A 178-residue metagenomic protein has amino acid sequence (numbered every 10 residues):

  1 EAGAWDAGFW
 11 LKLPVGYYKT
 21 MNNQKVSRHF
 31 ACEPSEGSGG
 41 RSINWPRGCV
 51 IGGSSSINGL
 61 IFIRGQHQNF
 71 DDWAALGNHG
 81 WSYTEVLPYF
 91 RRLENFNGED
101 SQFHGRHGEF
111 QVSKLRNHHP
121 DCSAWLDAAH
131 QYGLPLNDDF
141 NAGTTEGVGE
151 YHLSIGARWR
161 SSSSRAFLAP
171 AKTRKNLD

Functional and structural regions predicted by a protein language model:
E1-D178: N-terminal redox-cofactor-binding region of secreted/periplasmic oxidoreductases
